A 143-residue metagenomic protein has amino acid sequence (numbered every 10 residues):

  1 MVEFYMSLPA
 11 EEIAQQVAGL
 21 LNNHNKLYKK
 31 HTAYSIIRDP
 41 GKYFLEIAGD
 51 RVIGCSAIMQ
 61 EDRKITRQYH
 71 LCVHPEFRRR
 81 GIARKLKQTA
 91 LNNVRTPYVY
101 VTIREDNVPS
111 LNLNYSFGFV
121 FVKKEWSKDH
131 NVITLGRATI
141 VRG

Functional and structural regions predicted by a protein language model:
M1-K30: Short amphipathic alpha-helix that is part of the acyltransferase structural core
L45, R51-Q60, I65-C72: Conserved beta-strand in the GNAT
Q60-Y69, R78, P97, D129-N131: A conserved beta-turn-beta hairpin within the catalytic core of GNAT-like acetyltransferases that forms part
H70-R78, I103-R104: A short, internal acetyl-CoA/4′-phosphopantetheine-binding micro-motif in the GNAT/acyltransferase core
V73, R79-N92, N112, S116: Conserved acetyl-CoA-binding loop-helix of GNAT-fold acetyltransferases
V94-E105: Conserved GNAT acetyl-CoA-binding A-motif
E105-K123: Conserved active-site alpha-helix within GNAT-family acetyltransferase domains
S127-G143: C-terminal "cap" of GNAT-fold acetyltransferases
